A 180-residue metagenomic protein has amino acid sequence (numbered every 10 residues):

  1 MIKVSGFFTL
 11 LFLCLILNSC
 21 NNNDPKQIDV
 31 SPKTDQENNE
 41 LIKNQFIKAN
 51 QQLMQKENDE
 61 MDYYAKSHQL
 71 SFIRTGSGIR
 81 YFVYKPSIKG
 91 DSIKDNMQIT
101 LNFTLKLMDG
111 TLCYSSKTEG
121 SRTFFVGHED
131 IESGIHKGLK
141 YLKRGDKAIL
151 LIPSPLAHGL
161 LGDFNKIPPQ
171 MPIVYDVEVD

Functional and structural regions predicted by a protein language model:
I2-G6, C20-D180: Cross-family detector of peptidyl-prolyl cis-trans isomerase
F7-L13: Hydrophobic helical h-region of N-terminal Sec-dependent signal peptides in bacterial secretory/periplasmic proteins
